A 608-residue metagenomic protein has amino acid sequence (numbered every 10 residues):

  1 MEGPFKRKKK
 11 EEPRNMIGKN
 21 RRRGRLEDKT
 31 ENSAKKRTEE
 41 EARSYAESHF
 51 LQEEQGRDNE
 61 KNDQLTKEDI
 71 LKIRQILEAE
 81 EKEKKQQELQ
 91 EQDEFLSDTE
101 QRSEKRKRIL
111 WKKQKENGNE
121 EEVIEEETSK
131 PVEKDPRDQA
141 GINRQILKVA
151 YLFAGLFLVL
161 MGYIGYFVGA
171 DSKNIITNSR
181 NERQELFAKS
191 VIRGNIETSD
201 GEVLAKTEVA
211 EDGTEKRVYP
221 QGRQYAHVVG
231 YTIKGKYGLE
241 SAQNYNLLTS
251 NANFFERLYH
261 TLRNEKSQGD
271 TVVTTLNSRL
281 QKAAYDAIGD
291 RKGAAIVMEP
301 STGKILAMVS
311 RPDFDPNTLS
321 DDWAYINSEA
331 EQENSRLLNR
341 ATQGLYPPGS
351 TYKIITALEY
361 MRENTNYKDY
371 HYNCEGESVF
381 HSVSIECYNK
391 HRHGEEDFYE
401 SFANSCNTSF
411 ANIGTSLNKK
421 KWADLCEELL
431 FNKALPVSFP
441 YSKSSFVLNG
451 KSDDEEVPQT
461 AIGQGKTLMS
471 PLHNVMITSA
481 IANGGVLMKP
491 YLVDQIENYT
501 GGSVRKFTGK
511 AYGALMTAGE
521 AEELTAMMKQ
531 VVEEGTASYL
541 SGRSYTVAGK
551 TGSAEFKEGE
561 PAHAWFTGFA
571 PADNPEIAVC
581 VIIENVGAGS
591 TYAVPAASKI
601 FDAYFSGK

Functional and structural regions predicted by a protein language model:
M1-Y325, R336, L345, Y370 (+3 more regions): Periplasmic/cell-envelope proteins involved in peptidoglycan metabolism and beta-lactam response
G3-P4, D200, Y259, S301 (+2 more regions): Beta-lactam-recognizing serine transpeptidase/beta-lactamase-like catalytic domain environment
